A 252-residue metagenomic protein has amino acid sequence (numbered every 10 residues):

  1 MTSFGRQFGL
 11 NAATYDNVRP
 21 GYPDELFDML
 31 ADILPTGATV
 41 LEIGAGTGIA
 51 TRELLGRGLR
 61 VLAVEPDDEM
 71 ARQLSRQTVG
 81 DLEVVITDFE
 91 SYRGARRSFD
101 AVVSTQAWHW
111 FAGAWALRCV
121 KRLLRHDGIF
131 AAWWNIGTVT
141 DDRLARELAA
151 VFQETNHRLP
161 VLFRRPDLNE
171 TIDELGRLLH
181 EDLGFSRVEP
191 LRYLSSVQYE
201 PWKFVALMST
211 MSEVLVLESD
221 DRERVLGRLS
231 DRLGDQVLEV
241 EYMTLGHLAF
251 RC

Functional and structural regions predicted by a protein language model:
M1-T36: Conserved class I S-adenosyl-L-methionine
L30, L54, V120: Class I S-adenosylmethionine-dependent transferase superfamily signal
T39, T47-Y92: Class I SAM-dependent methyltransferase SAM/SAH-binding core
I43: Conserved beta-strand/loop positions that form the S-adenosyl-L-methionine
Y92-V102: A short acidic, Gly/Pro-enriched loop at the edge of an enzyme's catalytic core that lines a small-molecule cofactor
F111-V120: A short, conserved alpha-helix within the catalytic core of class I
K121-L194: Conserved catalytic/acceptor-binding region of the Class I
E170-C252: Conserved Class I S-adenosyl-L-methionine
